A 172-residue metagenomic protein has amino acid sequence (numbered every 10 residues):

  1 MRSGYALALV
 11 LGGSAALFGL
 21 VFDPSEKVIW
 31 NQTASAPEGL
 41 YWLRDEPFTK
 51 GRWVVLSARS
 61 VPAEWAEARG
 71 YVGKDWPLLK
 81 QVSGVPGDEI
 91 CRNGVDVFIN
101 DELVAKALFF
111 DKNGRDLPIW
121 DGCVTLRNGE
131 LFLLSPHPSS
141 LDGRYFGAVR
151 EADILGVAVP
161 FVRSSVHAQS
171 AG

Functional and structural regions predicted by a protein language model:
M1-P77, T125, R144-G172: Protein maturation boundaries and topogenic segments
P47, I90, V97, S139-S140: Solvent-exposed loop/turn segments at secondary-structure junctions within structured extracellular/periplasmic domains
R52-V54, D88, E130: Structural motif
R59, V95, P136-H137, V159: Short, surface-exposed secondary-structure boundary micro-motifs
K74-K106: Mid-length scaffold segments of soluble, non-membrane domains
A107-D121: An anionic, turn-rich surface loop/hairpin at beta-sheet edges that serves as a generic interaction/coordination patch
W120-D121, L126-N128, F132-A148: Extracellular/periplasmic metallocenter environments
